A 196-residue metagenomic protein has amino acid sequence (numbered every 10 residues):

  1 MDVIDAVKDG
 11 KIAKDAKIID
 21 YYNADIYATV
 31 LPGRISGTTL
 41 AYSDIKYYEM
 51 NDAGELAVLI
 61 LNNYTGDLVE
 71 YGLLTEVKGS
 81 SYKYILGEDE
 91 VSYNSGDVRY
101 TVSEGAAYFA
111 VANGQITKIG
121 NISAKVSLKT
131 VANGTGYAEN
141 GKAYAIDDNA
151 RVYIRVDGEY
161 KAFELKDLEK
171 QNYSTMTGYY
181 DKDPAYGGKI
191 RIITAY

Functional and structural regions predicted by a protein language model:
M1-Y196: ...the same signal can extend to comparable exposed beta-sheet modules with similar sequence chemistry even outside
